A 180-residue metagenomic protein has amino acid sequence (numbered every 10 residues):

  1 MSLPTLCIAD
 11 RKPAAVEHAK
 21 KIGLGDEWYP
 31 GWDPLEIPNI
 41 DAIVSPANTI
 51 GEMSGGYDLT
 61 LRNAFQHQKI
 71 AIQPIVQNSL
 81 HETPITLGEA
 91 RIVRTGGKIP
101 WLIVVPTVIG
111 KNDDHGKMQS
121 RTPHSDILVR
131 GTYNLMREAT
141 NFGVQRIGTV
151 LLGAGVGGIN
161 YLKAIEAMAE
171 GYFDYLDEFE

Functional and structural regions predicted by a protein language model:
M1-E180: Macrodomain-like recognition of ADP-ribose-binding/processing modules
